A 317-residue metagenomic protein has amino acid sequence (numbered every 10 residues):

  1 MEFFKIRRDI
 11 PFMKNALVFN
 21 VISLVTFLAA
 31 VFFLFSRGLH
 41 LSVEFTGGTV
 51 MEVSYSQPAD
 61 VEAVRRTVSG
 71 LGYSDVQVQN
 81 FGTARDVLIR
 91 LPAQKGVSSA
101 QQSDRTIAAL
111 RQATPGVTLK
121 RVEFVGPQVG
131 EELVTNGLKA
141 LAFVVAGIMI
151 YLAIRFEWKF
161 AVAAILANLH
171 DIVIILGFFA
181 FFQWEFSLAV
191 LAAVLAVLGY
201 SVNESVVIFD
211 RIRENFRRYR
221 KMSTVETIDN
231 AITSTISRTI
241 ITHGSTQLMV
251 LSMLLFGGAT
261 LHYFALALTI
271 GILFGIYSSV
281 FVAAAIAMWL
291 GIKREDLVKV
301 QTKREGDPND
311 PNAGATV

Functional and structural regions predicted by a protein language model:
M1-V317: A structural signal for conserved, well-ordered secondary-structure elements that form binding/interaction cores
